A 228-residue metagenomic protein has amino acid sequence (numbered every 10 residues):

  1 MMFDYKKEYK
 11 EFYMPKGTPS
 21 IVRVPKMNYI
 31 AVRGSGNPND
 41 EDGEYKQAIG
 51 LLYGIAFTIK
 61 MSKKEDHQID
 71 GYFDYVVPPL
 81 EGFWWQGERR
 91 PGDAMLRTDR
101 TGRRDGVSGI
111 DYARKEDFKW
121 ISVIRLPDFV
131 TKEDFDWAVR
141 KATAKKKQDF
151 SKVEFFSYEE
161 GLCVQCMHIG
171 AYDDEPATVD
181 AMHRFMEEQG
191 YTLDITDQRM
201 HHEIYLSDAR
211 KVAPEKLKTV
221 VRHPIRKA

Functional and structural regions predicted by a protein language model:
M1-A228: A solvent-exposed interaction/effector surface
